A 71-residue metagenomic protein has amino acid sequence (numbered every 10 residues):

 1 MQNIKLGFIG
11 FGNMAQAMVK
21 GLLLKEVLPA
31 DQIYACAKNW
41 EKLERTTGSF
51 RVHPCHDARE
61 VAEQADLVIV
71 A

Functional and structural regions predicted by a protein language model:
M1-Q64: NAD(P)+-binding Rossmann beta1-loop-alpha1 motif at the extreme N-terminus of oxidoreductases
V68-I69: N-terminal Rossmann-like NAD(P) cofactor-binding module of classical short-chain dehydrogenase/reductase
